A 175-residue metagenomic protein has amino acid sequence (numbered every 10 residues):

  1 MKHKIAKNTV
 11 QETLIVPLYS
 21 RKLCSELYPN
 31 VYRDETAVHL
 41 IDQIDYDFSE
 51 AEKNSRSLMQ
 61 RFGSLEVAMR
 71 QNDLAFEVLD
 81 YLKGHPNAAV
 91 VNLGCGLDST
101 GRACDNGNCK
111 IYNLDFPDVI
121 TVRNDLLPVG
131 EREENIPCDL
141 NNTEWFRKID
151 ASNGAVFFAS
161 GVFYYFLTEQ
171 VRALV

Functional and structural regions predicted by a protein language model:
M1-V91, C95-C138, A151-S152: Rossmann-like AdoMet
N135, E144-F146, Y165-V175: A short, conserved alpha-helix within the catalytic core of class I
N141: Adenine-nucleotide cofactor-binding loop residues
G154-Q170: A short SAM/SAH-binding and catalytic strip from SAM-dependent methyltransferases
